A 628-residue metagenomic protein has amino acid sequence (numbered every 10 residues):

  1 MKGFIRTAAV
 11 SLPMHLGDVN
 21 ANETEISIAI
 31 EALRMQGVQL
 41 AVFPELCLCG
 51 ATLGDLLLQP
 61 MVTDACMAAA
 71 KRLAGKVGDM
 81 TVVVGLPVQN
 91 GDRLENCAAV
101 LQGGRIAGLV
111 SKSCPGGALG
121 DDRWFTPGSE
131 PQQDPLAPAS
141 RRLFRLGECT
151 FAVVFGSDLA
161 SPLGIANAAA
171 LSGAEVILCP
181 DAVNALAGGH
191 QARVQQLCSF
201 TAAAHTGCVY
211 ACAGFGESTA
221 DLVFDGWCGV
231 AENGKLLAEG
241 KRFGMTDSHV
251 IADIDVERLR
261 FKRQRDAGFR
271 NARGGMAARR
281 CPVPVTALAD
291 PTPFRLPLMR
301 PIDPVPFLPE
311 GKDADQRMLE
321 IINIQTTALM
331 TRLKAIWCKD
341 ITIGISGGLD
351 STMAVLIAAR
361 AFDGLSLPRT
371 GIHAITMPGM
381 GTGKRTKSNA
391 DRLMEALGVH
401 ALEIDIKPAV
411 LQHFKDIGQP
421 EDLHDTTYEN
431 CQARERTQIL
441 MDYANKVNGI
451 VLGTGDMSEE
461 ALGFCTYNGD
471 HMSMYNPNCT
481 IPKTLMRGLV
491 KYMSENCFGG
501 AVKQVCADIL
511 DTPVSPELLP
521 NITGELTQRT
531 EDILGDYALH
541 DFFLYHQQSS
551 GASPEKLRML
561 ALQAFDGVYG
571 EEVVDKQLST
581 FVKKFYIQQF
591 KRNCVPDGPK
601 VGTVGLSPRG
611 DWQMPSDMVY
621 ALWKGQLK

Functional and structural regions predicted by a protein language model:
M1-T342, R360-R369, A401: Enzyme catalytic cores with a strong preference for nitrogen-chemistry domains
I5, N22, G147, A204-T206 (+5 more regions): ATP/NTP-dependent adenylation/nucleotidyl-transfer catalytic domains that generate, transfer, or process NMP-activated
